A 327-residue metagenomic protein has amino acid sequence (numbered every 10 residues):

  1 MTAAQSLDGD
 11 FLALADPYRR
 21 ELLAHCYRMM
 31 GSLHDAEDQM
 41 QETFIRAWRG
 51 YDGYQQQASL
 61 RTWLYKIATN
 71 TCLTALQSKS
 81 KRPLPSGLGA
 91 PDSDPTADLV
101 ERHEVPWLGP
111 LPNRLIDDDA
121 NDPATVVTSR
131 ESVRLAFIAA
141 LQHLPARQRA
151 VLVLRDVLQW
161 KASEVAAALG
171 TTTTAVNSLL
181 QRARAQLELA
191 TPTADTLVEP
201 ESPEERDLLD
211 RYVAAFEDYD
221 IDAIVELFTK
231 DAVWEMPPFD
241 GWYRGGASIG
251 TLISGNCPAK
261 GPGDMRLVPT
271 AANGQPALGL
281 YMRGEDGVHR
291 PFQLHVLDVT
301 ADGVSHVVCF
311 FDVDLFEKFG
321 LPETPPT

Functional and structural regions predicted by a protein language model:
T2-A24, H34-E37, W48: A short, charge-rich alpha-helical start-of-domain segment used by transcription regulators
S6, P17, V105-Q148, S202-R206 (+2 more regions): Amphipathic alpha-helical segment used for protein-protein interaction
L33, F44-L60, T74-P83, Q142 (+1 more regions): Sigma70-family region 2
D38-I45, A58-N70: Structural recognition of an alpha-helix C-terminal capping motif at a helix-to-coil junction
T69-G87, P95-E104, L189: Arg/Lys-rich amphipathic alpha helix in sigma70-family domain 2
Q142, A146-A150, L154-A175: Helix-turn-helix DNA-binding module
A162-A168, T173-D264: Solvent-exposed, charged amphipathic helical/linker segments at domain boundaries
I249-T327: Low-complexity, glycine/alanine/valine/leucine- and proline-rich hydrophobic stretches
